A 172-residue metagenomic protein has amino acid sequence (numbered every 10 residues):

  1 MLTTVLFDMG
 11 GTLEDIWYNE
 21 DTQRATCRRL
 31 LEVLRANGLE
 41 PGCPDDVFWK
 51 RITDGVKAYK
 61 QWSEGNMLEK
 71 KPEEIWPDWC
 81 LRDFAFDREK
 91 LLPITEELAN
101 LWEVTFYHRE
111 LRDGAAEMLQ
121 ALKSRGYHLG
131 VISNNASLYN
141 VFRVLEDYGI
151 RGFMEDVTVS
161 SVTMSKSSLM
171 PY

Functional and structural regions predicted by a protein language model:
M1-F7: Non-catalytic pre-domain segments flanking phosphatase-related domains
M9-G10, I16, E20-S63: Conserved phosphoryl-transfer catalytic core
L13-E14, Y139: Catalytic P-loop NTPase motifs of RecA-like helicase/translocase cores
D45-A99: A metal-dependent, Asp-based hydrolase signature
N66-E74, R88-P93, N100-L129, L169: Short, acidic loop-to-helix structural element flanking the phosphoryl-transfer center in phosphate-processing enzymes
I132-Y172: Substrate-recognition "cap/lid" segment bordering the active-site pocket of phosphatases
